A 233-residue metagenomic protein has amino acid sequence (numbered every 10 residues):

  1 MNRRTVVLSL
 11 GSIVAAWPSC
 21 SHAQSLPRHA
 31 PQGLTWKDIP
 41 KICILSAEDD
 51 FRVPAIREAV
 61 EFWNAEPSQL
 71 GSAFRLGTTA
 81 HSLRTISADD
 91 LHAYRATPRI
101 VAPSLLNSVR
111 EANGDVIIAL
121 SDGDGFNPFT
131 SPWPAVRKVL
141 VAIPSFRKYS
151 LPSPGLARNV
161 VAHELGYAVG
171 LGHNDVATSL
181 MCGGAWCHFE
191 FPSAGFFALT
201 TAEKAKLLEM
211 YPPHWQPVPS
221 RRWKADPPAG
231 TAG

Functional and structural regions predicted by a protein language model:
R3-V7: N-terminal export leaders
L8-G11, W17-V53, E58-S68, A112 (+4 more regions): Disordered inhibitory propeptide/activation segment of secreted metzincin zinc metalloprotease zymogens, centered on
I42, D49, L151, P192-S193: Residues at structural and domain junctions
C43, I117-A119, L180-C182: Soluble periplasmic/extracytoplasmic beta-strand elements of cell-envelope proteins
D50-A168, G172-D175: Metzincin-family zinc-dependent endopeptidase catalytic domain
V139-Y149, G155-L156, G172-G233: Metalloprotease/metallohydrolase-associated module, dominated by Zn2+-dependent proteases
